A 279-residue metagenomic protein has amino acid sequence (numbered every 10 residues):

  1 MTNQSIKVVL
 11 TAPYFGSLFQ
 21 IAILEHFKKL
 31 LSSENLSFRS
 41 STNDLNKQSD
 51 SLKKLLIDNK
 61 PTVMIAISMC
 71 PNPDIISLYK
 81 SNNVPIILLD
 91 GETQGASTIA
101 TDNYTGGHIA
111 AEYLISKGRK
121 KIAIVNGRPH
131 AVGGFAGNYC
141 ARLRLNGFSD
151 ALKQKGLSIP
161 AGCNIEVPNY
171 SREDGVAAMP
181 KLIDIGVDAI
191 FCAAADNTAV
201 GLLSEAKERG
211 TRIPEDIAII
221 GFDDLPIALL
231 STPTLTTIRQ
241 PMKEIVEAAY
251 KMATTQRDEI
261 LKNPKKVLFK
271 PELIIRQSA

Functional and structural regions predicted by a protein language model:
M1-E112, L182-I185: Alpha-helical recognition/docking segments in bacterial nutrient-uptake and carbohydrate-utilization systems
Q4-I6, A111-I122, P271: Nucleotide donor/acceptor-binding cores
V9-T11, K60-S68, A123-N126, I185-T198 (+1 more regions): Periplasmic-binding protein-like
T11-A22, R39-Q48, I99-I109, V125-K153 (+5 more regions): Hinge/beta->alpha junction and helix N-cap segments in small-molecule ligand-binding domains
S33-E34, L152-I159, I185, E208-I213: Short helix-capping segments at alpha-helix termini
K121, I159-C163, I213-A218: Short acidic capping loops at alpha-helix termini that bridge into adjacent secondary structure
M179-A279: Flexible loop/turn connectors
